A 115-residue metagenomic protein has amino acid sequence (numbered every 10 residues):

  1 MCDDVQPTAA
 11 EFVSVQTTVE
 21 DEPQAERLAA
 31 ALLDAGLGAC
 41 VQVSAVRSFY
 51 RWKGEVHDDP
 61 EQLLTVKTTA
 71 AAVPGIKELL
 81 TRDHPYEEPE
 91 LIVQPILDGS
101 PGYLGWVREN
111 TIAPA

Functional and structural regions predicted by a protein language model:
M1-A115: Positively charged, small/polar-rich N-terminal and surface patches that mediate targeting and assembly and bind
